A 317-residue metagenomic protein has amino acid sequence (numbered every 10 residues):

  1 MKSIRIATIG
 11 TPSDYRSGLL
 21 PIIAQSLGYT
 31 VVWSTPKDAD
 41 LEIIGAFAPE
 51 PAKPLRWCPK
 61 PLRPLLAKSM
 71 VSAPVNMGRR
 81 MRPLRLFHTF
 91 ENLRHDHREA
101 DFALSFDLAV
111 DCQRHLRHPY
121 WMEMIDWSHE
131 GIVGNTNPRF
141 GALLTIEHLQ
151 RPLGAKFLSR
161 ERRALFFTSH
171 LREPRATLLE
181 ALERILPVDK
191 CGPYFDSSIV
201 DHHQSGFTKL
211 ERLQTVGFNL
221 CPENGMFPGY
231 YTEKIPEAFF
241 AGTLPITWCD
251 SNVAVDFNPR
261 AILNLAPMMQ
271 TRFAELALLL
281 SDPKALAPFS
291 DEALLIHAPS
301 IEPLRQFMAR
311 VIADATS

Functional and structural regions predicted by a protein language model:
K2-R82, L86-F87, L93-L186, Y194-S317: Pol beta-like nucleotidyltransferase catalytic core
K190: Acidic/polar loop patches that form or flank catalytic/metal-binding clefts of enzymes that bind anionic ligands
